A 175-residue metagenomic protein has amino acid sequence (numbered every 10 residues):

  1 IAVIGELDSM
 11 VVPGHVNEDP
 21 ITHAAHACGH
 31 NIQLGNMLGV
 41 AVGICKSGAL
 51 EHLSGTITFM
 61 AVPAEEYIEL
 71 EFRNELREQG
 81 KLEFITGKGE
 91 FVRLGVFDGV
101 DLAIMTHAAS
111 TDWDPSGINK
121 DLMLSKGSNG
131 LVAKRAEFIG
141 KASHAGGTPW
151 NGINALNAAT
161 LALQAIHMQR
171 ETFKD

Functional and structural regions predicted by a protein language model:
V12-A25, N31, E51-K174: Histidine/acidic-residue-rich, glycine-tolerant segments that coordinate divalent metal ions
A27-I44: Active-site alpha-helical elements of protease catalytic centers
G39-T56: Flexible, small-residue-rich helix->loop connector segments that border functional cores
